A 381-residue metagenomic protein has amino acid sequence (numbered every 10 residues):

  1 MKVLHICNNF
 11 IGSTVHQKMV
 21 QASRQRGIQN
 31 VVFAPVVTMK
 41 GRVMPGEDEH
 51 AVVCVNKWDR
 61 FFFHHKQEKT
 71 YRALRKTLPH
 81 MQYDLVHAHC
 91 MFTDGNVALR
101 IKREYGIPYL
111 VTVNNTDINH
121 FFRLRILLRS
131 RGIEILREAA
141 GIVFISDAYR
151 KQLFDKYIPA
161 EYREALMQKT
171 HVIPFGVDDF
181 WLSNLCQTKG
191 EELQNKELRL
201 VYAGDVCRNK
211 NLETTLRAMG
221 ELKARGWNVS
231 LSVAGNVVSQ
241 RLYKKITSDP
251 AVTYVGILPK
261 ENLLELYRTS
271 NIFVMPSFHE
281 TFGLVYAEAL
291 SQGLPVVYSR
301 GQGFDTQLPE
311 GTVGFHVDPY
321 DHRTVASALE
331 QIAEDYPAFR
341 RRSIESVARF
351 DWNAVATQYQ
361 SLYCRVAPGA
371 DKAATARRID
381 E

Functional and structural regions predicted by a protein language model:
M1-P45, N353, Q360, A370 (+2 more regions): N-terminal subdomain of nucleotide-sugar transferases
L4, V143, E192-K210, L216-G220 (+1 more regions): Conserved donor-binding/catalytic core segment of Leloir-type glycosyltransferases
A139-K169: A short, active-site helix/loop in glycosyltransferases that binds the activated sugar's phosphate group
L242-L258: Nucleotide-activated donor-binding/catalytic signature segment of Leloir-type glycosyltransferases, i.e., the conserved
I257-L258, E265-S270: Short alpha-helical donor nucleotide-sugar binding micro-motif in glycosyltransferases
F278: Aromatic "clamp/platform" in nucleotide-sugar-dependent glycosyltransferases that forms part of the donor/acceptor
P295-S299: Short hydrophobic beta-strand element within catalytic cores of glycosyltransferases and related nucleotide-activated
E310-H322, E330-E334: Conserved acidic donor-binding segment of nucleotide-sugar-dependent glycosyltransferases
